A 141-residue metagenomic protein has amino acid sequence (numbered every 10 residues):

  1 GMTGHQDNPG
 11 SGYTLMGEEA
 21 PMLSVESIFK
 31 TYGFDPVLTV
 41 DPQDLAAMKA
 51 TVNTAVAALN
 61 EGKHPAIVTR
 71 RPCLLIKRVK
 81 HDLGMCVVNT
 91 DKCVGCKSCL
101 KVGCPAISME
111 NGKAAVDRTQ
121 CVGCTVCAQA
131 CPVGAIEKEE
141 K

Functional and structural regions predicted by a protein language model:
G1, P42, R71-P72, G112 (+1 more regions): Short, ordered loop/turn segments at secondary-structure junctions
G1-P65, R78-V79: Thiamine diphosphate
S11-E19, L38-L45, C86-K97, A114-V122 (+1 more regions): Hydrophobic alpha-helical scaffolding
A57-M109: Glycine/aspartate-rich loop-and-adjacent alpha/beta segment that forms the canonical ThDP
R78, V94-A115, V126-K141: Iron-sulfur cluster-binding cysteine motifs and their immediate structural context in ferredoxin-like electron-transfer
